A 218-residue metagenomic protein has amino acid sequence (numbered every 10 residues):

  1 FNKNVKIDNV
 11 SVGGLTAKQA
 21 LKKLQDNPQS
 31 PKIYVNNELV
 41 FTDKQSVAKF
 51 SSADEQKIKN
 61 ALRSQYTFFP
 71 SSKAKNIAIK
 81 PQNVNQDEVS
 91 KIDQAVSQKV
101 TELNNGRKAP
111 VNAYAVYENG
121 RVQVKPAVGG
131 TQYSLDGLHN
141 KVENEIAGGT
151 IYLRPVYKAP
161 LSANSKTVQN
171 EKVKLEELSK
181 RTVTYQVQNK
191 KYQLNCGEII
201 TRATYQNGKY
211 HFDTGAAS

Functional and structural regions predicted by a protein language model:
F1-S218: Surface-exposed, secretory/extracytoplasmic low-complexity segments enriched in Ser/Thr/Asn/Gly/Pro
